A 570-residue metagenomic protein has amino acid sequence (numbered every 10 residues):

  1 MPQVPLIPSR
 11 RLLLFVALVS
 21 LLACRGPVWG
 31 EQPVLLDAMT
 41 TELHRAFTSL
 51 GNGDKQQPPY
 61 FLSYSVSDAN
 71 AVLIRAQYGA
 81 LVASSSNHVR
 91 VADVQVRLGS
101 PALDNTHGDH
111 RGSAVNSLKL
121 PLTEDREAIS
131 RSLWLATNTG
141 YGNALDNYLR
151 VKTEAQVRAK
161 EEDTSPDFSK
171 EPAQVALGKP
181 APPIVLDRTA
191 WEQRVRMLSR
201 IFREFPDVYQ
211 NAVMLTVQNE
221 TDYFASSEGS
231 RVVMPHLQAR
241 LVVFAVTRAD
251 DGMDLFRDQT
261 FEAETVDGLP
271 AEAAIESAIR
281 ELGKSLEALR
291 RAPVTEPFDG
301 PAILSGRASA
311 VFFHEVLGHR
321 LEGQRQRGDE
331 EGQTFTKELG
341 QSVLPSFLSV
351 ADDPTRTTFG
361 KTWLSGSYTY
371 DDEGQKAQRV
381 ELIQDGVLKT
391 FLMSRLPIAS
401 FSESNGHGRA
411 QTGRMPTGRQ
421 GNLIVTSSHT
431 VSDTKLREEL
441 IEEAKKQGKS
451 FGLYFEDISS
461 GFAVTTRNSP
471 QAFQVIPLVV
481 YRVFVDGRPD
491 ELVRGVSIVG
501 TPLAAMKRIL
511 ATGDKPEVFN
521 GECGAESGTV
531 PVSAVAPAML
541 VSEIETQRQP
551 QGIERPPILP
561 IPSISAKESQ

Functional and structural regions predicted by a protein language model:
M1-L14: Bacterial N-terminal signal peptides that target proteins for export
L13-R25: Bacterial N-terminal signal peptides
W29-Y370, Q375, R379, Q384-V387 (+7 more regions): Active-site bordering "gate/hinge" segments that shape substrate access to catalytic or cofactor-binding pockets
R257-Q259, M393, R494-G495: Short clusters of small/polar residues that mark proteolytic maturation junctions
T295, D372-Q375, P416, K446 (+1 more regions): Short solvent-exposed loop/turn micro-motifs enriched in small/polar/acidic residues
R379-V380, K389-T390, G421-N422, F451-G452 (+1 more regions): Conserved active-site beta-strand-loop modules that form the wall/rim of enzyme catalytic pockets and either contain
K389-E443: C-terminal, non-catalytic macromolecule-binding modules
T426-A504, N520-E526: Hydrophobic alpha-helical bundle architecture
